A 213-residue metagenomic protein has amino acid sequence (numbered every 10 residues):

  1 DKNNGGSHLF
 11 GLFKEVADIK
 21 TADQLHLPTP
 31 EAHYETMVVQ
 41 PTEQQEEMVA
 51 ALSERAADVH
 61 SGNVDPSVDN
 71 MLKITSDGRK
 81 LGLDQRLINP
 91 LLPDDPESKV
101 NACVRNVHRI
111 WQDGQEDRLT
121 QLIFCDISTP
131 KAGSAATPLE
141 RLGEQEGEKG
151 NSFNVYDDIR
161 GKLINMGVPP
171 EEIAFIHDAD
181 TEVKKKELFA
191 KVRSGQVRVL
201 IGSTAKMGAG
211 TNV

Functional and structural regions predicted by a protein language model:
D1-P93, E97, R109: Inter-lobe coupling linker of SF2 helicases/translocases
L9, L92-V104, N151-Y156: Phosphate/oxyanion-binding active-site loops and adjacent basic polyanion-contact surfaces
E116-R118, Q196-V197: Short, high-confidence coil segments that cap the C-terminus of an alpha-helix and link into the following beta-strand
L119-I127: Conserved RecA-like ASCE P-loop NTPase motor core of nucleic-acid helicases/translocases
S128-F175: Conserved helicase motor "Helicase C" RecA-like lobe of SF1/SF2 P-loop NTPases
T129, A205-M207: Alpha-helix capping/helix-boundary segments
R160, I164, P169-T204: Conserved helicase ATPase core of P-loop NTP-dependent helicases/translocases
T211-V213: A short beta-strand element within the Helicase C-terminal
